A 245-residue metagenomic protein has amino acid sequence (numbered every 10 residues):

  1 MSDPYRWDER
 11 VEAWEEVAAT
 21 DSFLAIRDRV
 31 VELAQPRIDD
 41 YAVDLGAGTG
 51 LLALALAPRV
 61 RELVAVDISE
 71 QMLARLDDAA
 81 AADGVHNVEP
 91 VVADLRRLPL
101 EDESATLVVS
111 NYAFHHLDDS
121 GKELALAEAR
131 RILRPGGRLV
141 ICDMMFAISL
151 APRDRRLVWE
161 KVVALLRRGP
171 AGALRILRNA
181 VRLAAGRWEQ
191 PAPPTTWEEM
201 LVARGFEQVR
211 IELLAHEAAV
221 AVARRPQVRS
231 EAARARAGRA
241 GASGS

Functional and structural regions predicted by a protein language model:
M1-R37, L51-L52: Conserved class I S-adenosyl-L-methionine
Y41, G136-R138: Short glycine-centered segments of the SAM/dcSAM-binding site in methyltransferase folds
V43, T49-R97: Class I SAM-dependent methyltransferase SAM/SAH-binding core
R96, L100-L107: A short acidic, Gly/Pro-enriched loop at the edge of an enzyme's catalytic core that lines a small-molecule cofactor
L107-S120: A short SAM/SAH-binding and catalytic strip from SAM-dependent methyltransferases
E123-P135: A short glycine-rich, Lys/Arg-flanked "PGG" loop and its adjoining helix->strand segment in the class I
C142-R204, R210-I211: C-terminal alpha-helical "lid/dimerization" subdomain adjacent to the S-adenosyl-L-methionine
R204-R239, G244: Core SAM-dependent methyltransferase catalytic element
